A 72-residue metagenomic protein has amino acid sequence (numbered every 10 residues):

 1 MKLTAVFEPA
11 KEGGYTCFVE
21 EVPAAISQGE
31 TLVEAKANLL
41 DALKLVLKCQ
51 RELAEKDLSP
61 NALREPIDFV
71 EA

Functional and structural regions predicted by a protein language model:
M1-L3, V33, A37-A72: Short, charged, surface-exposed hinge/linker loops at domain edges that act as mobile lids or interdomain connectors
K2, F18, S27: Conserved beta-strand segments that form the floor/walls of ligand-binding pockets within enzyme and binding domains
F7-V22: Short aromatic-glycine-(Arg/Gly/Cys) micro-motifs in beta-strand/loop hairpins
V19, G29, L39: Short, flexible helix/strand-to-coil boundary loops that buttress conserved ligand/catalytic motifs in alpha/beta
P23-L32: A short, exposed loop/beta-hairpin motif centered on an aromatic-Gly-Thr core
